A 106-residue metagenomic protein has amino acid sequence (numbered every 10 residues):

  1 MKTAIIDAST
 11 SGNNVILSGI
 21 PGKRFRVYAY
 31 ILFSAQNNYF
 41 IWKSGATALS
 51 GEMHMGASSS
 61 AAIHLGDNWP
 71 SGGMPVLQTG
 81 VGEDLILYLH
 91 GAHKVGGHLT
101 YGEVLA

Functional and structural regions predicted by a protein language model:
M1-F33, G80-G82, Y88-A106: C-terminal interaction-tip segments
M1-K2, S9-G12, M55, H64-P70: A generic short-segment signal for beta-strand/edge and adjacent turn/coil regions
I5-I6, S50-S60: Solvent-exposed serine/threonine-rich low-complexity stretches and specific carbohydrate-binding patches
I20, S34-N37, L49, S59 (+2 more regions): Alpha-helical structural elements
Q36-M55, L99: Short, surface-exposed beta-strand/strand-loop-strand elements in extracellular ectodomains
S58-D84, L89-H90: Beta-sandwich interaction modules
